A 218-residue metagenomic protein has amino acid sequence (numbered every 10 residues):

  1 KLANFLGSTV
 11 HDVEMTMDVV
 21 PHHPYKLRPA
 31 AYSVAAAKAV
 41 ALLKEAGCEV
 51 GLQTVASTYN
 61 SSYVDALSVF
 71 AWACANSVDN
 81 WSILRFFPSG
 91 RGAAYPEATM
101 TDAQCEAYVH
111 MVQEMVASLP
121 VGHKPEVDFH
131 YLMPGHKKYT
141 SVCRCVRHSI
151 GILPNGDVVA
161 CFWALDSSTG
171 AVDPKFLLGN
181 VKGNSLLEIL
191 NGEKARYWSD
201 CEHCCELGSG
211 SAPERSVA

Functional and structural regions predicted by a protein language model:
K1, S62-Y63, A93, P134-C143 (+1 more regions): Short, solvent-exposed polar/charged micro-motifs at secondary-structure junctions
K1-R85: Radical SAM/AdoMet-radical enzyme domain recognition
H22, Y59, S89-G90, L165-S168: Flexible, glycine-rich phosphate/dinucleotide-binding loops and adjacent beta-alpha linkers at cofactor/substrate
P24-L27, G92-P96, A171-V172: Short acidic, glycine/proline-rich loop/turn micro-motifs
P24-L27, M100, C143, L178-V181: Short clusters of hydrophobic/aromatic residues that line enzyme substrate/ligand-binding pockets
A37, L67, E106-Q113, L187: Generic alpha-helical structural signal
E49, F86-A164: A C-terminal junction/extension of Radical SAM enzymes
D157-V158, F162-A218: Flexible mid-to-C-terminal extensions adjoining Fe-S/redox cofactors in radical SAM and related proteins
